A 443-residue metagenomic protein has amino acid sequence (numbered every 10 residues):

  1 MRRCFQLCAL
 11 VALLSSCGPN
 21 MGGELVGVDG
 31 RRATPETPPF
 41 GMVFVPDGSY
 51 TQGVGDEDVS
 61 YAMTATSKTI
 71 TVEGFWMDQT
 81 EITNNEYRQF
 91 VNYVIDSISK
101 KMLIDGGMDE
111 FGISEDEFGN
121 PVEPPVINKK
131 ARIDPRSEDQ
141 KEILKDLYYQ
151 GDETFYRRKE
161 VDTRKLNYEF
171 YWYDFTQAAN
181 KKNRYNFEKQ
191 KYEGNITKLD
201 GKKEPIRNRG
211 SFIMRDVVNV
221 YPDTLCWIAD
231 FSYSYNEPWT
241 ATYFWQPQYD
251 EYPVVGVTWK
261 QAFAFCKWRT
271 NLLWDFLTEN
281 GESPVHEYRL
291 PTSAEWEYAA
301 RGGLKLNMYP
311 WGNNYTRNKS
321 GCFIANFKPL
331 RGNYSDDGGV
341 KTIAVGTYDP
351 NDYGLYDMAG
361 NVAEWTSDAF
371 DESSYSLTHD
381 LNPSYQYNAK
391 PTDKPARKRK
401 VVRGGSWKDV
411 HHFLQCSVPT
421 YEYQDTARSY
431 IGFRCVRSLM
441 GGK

Functional and structural regions predicted by a protein language model:
M1-V28, A33, P38-F40, A299: Bacterial Sec-dependent N-terminal signal peptides
G18-E24, F44-V45, T51, D56 (+7 more regions): Functional-site microenvironments in short loops/helix caps that host divalent-cation chemistry
G30-R32, T64-A65, N388-K390, P419-Q424: Short, P/G- and charge-enriched loop/turn segments at secondary-structure junctions
P35-T66: Post-signal-peptide N-terminal segment of Sec-exported extracytoplasmic proteins
F75, I82, V91-K100, W268-F276 (+1 more regions): Short capping motifs at secondary-structure boundaries
S97, E153, T163, F175 (+3 more regions): Coil residues (strongly favoring Ser/Thr
M102-N208: Non-catalytic, alpha-helical, charged scaffold/linker segments that couple or flank catalytic or architectural cores
S429-K443: Short, structured beta-strand segments at or near domain termini in extracellular proteins/domains
